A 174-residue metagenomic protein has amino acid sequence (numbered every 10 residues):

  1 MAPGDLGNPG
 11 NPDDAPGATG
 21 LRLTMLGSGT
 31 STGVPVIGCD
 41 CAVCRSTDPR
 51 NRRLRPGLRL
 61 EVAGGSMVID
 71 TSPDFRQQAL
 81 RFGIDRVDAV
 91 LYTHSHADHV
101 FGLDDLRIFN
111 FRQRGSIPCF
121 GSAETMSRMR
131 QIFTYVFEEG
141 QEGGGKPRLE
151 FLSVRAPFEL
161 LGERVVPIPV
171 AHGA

Functional and structural regions predicted by a protein language model:
A2-D5, P9-A174: Binuclear metal-dependent hydrolase catalytic cores
